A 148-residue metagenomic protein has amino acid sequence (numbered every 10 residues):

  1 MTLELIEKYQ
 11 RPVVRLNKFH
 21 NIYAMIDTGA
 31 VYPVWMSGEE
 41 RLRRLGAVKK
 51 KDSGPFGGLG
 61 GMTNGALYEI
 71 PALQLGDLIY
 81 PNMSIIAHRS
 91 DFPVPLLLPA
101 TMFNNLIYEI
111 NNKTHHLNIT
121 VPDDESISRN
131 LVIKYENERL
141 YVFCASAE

Functional and structural regions predicted by a protein language model:
M1-E148: Pepsin/retropepsin-fold aspartyl endopeptidases
